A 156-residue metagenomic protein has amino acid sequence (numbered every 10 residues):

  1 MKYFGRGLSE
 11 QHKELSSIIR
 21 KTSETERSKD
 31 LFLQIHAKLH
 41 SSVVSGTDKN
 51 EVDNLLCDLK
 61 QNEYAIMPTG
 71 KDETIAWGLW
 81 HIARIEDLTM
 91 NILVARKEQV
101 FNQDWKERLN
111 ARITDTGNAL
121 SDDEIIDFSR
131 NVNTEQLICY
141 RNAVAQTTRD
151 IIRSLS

Functional and structural regions predicted by a protein language model:
M1-A76, I85-S156: Aromatic-glycine hotspot motif
H81: Histidine-centered divalent metal-coordination motifs
